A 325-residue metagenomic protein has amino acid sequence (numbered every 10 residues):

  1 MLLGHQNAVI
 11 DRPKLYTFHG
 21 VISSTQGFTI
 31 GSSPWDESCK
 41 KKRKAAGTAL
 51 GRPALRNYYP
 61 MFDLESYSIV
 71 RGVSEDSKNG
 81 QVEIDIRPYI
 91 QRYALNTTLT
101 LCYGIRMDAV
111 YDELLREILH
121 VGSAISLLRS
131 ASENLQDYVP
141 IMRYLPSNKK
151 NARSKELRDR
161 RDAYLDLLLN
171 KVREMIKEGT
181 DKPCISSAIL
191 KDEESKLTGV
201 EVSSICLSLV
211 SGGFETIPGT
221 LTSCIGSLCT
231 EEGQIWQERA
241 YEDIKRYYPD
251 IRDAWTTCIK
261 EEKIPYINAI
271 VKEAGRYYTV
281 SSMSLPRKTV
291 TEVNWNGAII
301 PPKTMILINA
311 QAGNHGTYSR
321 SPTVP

Functional and structural regions predicted by a protein language model:
M1, T25-T29, A45, S66-V70 (+4 more regions): Hydrophobic mid-domain F-helix/FG-region of cytochrome P450s
M1-M61, I90, L95-T97, L114-I141: Cytochrome P450 substrate-recognition site 1
N7-A8, I308-P325: Conserved cytochrome P450 K-helix/beta-meander segment immediately N-terminal to the heme-binding cysteine loop
E37-A45, N57, M61-S68, Y93 (+6 more regions): Generic alpha-helical secondary structure signal
L55-L64, E75-T100, D108-E117, I141-A163 (+3 more regions): Cytochrome P450
D63, E117-V121, T180-A188, C229-S281 (+1 more regions): Cytochrome P450 I-helix active-site segment
A94, T98, L157, R161-L165 (+3 more regions): Central I-helix of cytochrome P450 enzymes
R116-E193: Cytochrome P450 catalytic core segment centered on helix I
